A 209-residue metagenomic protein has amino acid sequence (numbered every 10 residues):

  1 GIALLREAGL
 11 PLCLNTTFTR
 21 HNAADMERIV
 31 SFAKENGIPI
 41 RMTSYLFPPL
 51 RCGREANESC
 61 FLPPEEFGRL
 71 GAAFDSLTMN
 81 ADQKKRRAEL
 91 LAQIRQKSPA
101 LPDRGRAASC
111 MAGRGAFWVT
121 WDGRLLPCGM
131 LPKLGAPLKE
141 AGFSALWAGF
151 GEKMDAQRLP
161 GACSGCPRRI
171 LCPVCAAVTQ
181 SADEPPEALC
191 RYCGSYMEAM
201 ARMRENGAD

Functional and structural regions predicted by a protein language model:
G1-G113, W118-L126, M130-G135: Radical SAM enzyme [4Fe-4S]-AdoMet core and its adjacent flexible, acidic and glycine-rich loops/tails across
R104-A107, G129-D209: Flexible mid-to-C-terminal extensions adjoining Fe-S/redox cofactors in radical SAM and related proteins
